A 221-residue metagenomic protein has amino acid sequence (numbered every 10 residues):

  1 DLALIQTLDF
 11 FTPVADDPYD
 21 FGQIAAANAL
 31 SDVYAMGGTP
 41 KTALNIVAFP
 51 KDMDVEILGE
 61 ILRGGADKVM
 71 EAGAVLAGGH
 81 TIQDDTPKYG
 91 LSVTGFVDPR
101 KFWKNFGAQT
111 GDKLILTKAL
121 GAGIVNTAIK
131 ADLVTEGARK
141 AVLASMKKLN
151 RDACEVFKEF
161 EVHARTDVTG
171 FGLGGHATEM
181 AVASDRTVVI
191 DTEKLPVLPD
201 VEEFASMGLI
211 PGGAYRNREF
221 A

Functional and structural regions predicted by a protein language model:
D1-I5, K147-C154, A221: Acidic-glycine-rich active-site phosphate/pyrophosphate-binding loop
L2-V14, T39-V134: Glycine-rich anion-binding loops of enzyme active sites
Y19-M36: Alpha-helical scaffold segments that flank or form the walls of functional sites
D20-I24, G107-A108, K130-L133, A177-D185 (+1 more regions): Short, solvent-exposed amphipathic alpha-helical segments in soluble enzyme and RNA/protein-processing domains
S31-T39, E179-S184: Alpha-helix C-terminal capping segments
K51-V75, I82-P87, E159-F160, R165 (+1 more regions): Glycine-/charge-enriched secondary-structure boundary and capping motifs
S92-F102, E136-K158: Active-site glycine-rich loop that binds ribose-phosphate moieties when present
